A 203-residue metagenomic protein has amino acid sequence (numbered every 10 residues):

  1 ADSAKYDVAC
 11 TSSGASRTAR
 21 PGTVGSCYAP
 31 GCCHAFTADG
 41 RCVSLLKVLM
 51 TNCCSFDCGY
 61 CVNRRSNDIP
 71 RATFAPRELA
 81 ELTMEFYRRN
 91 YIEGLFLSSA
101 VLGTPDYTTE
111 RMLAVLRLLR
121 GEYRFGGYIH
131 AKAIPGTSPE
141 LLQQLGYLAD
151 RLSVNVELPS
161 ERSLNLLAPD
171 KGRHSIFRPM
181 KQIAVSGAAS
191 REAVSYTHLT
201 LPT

Functional and structural regions predicted by a protein language model:
A1-C53: Flexible, acidic/Gly-rich N-terminal and inter-domain linker regions that tether and position cofactor-handling modules
R41, Y91-E93, F125-G127, L148: Short, well-ordered coil/turn segments that N-cap beta-strands
L45, L97, V154: Conserved, mostly hydrophobic/aromatic
V48-R77: Canonical Radical SAM [4Fe-4S] cluster-binding loop centered on the CxxxCxxC motif and its immediate flanking residues
C53, S66, A100-T104, G136-S138 (+1 more regions): Conserved radical SAM core fold
D68-A80, Y107-A114, L118-L145, R151 (+1 more regions): Canonical radical SAM enzyme core domain
L95-A114, L166: Conserved glycine-rich "GG(E/T)P / GGGxP" loop and the immediately following alpha-helix in the radical SAM core
T197-T203: Conserved small/polar residues in nucleotide/adenosyl-binding loops
